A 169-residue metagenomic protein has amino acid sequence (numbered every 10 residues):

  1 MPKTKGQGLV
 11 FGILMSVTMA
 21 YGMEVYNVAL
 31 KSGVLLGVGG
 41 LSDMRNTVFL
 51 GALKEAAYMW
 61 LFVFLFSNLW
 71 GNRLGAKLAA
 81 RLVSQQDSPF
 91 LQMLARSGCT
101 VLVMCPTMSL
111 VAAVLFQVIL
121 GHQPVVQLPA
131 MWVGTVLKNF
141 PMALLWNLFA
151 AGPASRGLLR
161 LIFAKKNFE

Functional and structural regions predicted by a protein language model:
M1-E169: Juxtamembrane/disordered regions of integral membrane proteins
